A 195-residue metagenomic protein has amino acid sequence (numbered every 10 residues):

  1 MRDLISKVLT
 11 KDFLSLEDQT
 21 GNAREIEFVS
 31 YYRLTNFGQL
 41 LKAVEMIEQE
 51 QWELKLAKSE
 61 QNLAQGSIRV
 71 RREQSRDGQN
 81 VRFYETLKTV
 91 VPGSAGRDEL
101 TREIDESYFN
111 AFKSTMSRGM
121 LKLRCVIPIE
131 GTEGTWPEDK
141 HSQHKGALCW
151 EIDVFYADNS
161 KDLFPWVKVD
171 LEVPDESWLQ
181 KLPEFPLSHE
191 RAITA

Functional and structural regions predicted by a protein language model:
M1-A195: Phosphate-end processing signature that detects enzymes handling 5′-triphosphorylated RNA and polyphosphate
